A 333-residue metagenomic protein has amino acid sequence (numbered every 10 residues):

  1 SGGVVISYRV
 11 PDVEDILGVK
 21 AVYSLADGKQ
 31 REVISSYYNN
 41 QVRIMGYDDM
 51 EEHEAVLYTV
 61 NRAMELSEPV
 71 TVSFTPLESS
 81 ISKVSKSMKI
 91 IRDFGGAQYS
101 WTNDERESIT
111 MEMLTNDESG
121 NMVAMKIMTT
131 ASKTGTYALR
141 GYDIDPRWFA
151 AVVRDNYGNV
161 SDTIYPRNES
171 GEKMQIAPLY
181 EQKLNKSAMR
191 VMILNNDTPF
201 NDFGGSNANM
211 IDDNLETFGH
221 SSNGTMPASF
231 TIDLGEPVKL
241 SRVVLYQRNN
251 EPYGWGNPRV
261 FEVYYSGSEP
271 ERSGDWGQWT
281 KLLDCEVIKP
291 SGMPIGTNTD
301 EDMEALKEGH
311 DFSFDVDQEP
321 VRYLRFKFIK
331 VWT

Functional and structural regions predicted by a protein language model:
S1-E14, E68-R106, D162-M189: Pro/Thr/Ser/Gly-rich low-complexity, intrinsically disordered linker/stalk tracts
V4-Q30, T102-M125, W255-R259: Solvent-exposed loop/turn segments flanking beta-strands in beta-repeat/beta-sandwich domains
I16, M50-E52, S108, I144-W148 (+1 more regions): Extracellular Ig-like/FN3 beta-sandwich strand-entry sites
E32-Y38, K126-K133: Short beta-strand segments within Ig-like beta-sandwich modules, predominantly Fibronectin type-III
N40-R43, K133-Y137, F230-I232, H310-F314: Short strand-edge motifs at loop-to-beta-strand transitions and within beta-strands of extracellular beta-rich domains
V42-V70, G135-G171: Beta-strand-rich modules
R167-G235, R248-N249, Y253-W255, P290-E304: Disordered, acidic Ser/Thr/Pro-rich linker "stalks" and the adjacent N-terminal cap of the next globular domain
D212-W276, E308-T333: Aromatic, loop-rich ligand-recognition surfaces of beta-strand-rich domains
